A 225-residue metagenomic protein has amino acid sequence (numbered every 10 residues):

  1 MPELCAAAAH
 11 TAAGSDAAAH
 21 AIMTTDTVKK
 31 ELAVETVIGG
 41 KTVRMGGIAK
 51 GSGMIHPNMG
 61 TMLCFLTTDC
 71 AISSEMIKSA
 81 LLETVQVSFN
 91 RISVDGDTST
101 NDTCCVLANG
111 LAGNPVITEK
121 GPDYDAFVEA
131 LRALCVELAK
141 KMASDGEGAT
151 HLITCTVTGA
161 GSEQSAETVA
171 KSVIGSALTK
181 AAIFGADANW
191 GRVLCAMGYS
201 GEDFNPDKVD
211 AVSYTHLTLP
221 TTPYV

Functional and structural regions predicted by a protein language model:
M1-V87: Glycine-rich, mobile lid/loop segments that gate access to catalytic sites or pores
A12-A19, A33, F89-N101, E137-T154 (+2 more regions): Flexible, glycine/charged-enriched surface loops at secondary-structure junctions
G46-A49, L63-T68, C104-N109, L152-G159: Short glycine-rich or small-residue beta-strand-to-loop segments that form or flank ligand, phosphate, metal/Fe-S
I77-L131: Acidic, glycine-rich loop-and-beta core segments that form the ion-binding/anion-interacting portion of active sites
C104-V106, T150-S162, W190-S200: A short beta-alpha structural unit
G110-G185: A glycine- and small/hydrophobic-rich beta-loop-beta segment that serves as a flexible "lid/hinge" or phosphate-binding
H216, T221-V225: Single conserved hydrophobic/aromatic residue that forms the stacking wall/gate of nucleotide- or nucleobase-binding
